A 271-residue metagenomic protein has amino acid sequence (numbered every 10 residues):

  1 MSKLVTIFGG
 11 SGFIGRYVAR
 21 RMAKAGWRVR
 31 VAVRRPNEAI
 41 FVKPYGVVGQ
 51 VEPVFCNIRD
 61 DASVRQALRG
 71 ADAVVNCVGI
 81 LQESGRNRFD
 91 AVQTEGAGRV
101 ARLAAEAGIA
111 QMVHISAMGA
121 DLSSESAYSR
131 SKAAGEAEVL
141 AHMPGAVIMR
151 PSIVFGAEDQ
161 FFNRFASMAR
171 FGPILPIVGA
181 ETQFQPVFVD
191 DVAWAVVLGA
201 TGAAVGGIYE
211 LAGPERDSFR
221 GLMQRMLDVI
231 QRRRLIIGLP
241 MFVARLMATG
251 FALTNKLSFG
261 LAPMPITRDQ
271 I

Functional and structural regions predicted by a protein language model:
L4-W27: N-terminal Rossmann NAD(P)H-binding glycine-rich loop of SDR-like oxidoreductase domains
F8, A32, C77-V78, M112-M118 (+1 more regions): SDR active-site strand-loop-helix element
G15-Y17, T94, A133: Residues forming the Rossmann-fold NAD(P)(H) cofactor-binding site
W27-N37: Conserved glycine-rich Rossmann-like NAD(P)H-binding loop of the short-chain dehydrogenase/reductase
N37-R99, L103-E106, M118-L122: NAD(P)H-binding glycine-rich loop region in Rossmannoid oxidoreductase-like domains and their noncatalytic homologs
R99, Q160-F161, G179-T201, G206-E210 (+1 more regions): Substrate-positioning beta->alpha
S116, E136-S167: Conserved beta-loop-beta element that borders a ligand/cofactor-binding pocket
G199-M264: Mid/C-terminal beta-alpha module of Rossmann-like enzyme folds, strongest in SDR-family dehydrogenases/epimerases
